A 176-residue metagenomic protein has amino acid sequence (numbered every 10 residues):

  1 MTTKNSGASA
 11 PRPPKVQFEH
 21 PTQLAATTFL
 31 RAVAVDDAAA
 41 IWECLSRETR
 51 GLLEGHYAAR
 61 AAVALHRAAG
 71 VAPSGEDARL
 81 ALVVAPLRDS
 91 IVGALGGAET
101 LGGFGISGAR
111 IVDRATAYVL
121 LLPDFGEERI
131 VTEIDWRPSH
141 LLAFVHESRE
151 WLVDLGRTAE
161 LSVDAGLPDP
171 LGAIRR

Functional and structural regions predicted by a protein language model:
M1-V35, A39-A59: Short, low-complexity N-terminal intrinsically disordered segments enriched in polar/charged residues
T2-Q17, L53-G55, A59-E133: Surface-exposed, charged secondary-structure patches
T3, Q23, G105-G108, E160-A165: Lipid interaction determinants
K15-H20, S46, P73-D77, R149 (+1 more regions): Short, structured coil/loop segments at alpha-helix boundaries
T22-L24, A34, E99-G102, R137: Short, surface-exposed loop/turn motifs at beta-strand boundaries within globular domains
V33, A68, V83-A85, S90 (+5 more regions): Low-complexity, intrinsically disordered/propeptide-like segments
T49, A61-L65, P73, D164 (+1 more regions): Solvent-exposed, non-transmembrane amphipathic alpha-helical segments
R110-R176: Low-complexity, intrinsically disordered terminal/linker segments enriched in charged and Gly/Pro repeats
